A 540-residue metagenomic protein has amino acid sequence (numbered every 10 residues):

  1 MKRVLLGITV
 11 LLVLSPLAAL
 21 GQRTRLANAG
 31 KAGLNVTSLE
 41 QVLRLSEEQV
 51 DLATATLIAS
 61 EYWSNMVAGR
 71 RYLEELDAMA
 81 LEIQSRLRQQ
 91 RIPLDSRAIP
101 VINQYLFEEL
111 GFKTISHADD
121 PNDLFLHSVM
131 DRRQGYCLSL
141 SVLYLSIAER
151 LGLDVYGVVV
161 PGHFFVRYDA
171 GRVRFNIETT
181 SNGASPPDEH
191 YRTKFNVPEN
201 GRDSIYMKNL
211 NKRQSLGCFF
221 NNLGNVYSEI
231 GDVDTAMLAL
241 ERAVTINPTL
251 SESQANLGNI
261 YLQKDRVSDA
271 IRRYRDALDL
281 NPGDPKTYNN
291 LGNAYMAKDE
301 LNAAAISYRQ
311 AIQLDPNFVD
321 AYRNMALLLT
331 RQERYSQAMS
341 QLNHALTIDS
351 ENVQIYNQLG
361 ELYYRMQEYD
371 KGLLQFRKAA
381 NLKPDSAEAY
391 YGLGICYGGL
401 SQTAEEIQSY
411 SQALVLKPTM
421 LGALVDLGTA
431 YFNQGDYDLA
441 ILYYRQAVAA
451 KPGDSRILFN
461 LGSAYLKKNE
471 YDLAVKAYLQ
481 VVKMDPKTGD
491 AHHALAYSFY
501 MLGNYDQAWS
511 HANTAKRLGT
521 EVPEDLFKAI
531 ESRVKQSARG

Functional and structural regions predicted by a protein language model:
D120-L223, E229-I246: Long, contiguous interaction/recruitment modules in multidomain scaffold/adaptor proteins
G217, S251-E252, P285-K286, V319-D320 (+6 more regions): Helix-start (N-cap) detector for alpha-helical repeat units in TPR-like alpha-solenoids, especially tetratricopeptide
E229, Q263-K264, A297-K298, R331-Q332 (+6 more regions): Register position in tetratricopeptide repeats
I246, L280, L314, I348 (+5 more regions): Structural marker of alpha-solenoid helical repeat scaffolds
